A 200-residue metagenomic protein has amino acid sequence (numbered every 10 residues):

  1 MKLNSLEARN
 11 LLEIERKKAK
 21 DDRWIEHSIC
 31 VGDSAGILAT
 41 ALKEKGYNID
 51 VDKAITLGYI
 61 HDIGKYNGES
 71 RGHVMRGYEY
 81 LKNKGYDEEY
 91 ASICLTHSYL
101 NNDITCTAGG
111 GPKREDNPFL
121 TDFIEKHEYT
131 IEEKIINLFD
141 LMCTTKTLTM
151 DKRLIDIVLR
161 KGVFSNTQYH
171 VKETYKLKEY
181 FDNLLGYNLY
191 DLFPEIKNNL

Functional and structural regions predicted by a protein language model:
M1, S98, K197-N199: Intrinsic low-complexity, intrinsically disordered segments enriched in polar/basic residues
M1-L6, S28: Conserved N-terminal diphosphate/IPP-binding helix and adjacent helical/loop segment of trans-prenyltransferase domains
L6-D21: Generic N-terminal amphipathic, Lys/Arg-enriched alpha-helix
R9-L12, G32, G36, Y78 (+2 more regions): An amphipathic alpha-helix signature
L12-E15, C94, I136: A generic structural signal for nonpolar/aromatic side chains embedded in well-ordered alpha-helices
K17-Y47, I60, Y86, T105-C106 (+1 more regions): Divalent metal-dependent phosphate-bond-processing catalytic cores, especially two-metal-ion Mg2+/Mn2+ enzymes that act
V31, I49-K84, A91-N102: His-Asp-centered metal-binding catalytic motifs of divalent-metal-dependent phosphohydrolases/nucleases
